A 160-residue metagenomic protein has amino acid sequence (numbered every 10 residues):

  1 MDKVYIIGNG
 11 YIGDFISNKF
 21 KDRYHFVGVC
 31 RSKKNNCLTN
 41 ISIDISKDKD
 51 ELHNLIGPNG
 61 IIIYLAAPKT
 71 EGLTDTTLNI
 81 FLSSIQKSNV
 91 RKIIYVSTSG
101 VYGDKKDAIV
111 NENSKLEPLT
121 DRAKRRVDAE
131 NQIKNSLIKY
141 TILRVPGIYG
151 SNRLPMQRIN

Functional and structural regions predicted by a protein language model:
V4-G8: Conserved N-terminal Rossmann-fold NAD(P)-binding element of oxidoreductases
G13-D14: N-terminal Rossmann-fold NAD(P) dinucleotide-binding loop
G28-K34: N-terminal Rossmann-fold cofactor-binding loop
T39-N59: Conserved Rossmann-fold cofactor-binding substructure of NAD(P)-dependent oxidoreductases
N59-Y95, D128-N131: NAD(P)-cofactor binding segment of oxidoreductase domains
L82-L119: Conserved Rossmann-fold NAD(P)-dependent oxidoreductase catalytic core, especially the SDR/UDP-sugar
K106-I142: Catalytic helix-loop patch of NAD(P)-dependent Rossmann-fold dehydrogenases
K134-N160: NAD(P)-dependent short-chain dehydrogenase/reductase
